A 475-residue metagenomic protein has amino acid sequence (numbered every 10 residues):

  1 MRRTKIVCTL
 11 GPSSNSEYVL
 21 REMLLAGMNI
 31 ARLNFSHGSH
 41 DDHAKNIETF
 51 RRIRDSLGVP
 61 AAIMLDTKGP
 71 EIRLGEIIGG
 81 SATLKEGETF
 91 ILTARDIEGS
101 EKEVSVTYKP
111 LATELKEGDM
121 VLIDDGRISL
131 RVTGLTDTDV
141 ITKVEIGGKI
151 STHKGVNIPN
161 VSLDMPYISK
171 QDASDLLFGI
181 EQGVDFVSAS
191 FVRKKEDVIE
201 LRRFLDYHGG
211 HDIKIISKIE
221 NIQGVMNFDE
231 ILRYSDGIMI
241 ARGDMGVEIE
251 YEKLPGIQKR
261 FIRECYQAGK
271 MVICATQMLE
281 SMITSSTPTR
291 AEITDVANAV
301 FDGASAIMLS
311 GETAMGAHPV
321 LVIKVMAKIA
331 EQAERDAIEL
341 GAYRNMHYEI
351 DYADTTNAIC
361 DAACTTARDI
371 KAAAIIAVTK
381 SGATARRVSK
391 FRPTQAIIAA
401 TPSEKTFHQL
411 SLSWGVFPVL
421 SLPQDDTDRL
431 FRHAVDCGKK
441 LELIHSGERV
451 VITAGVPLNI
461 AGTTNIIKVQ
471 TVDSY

Functional and structural regions predicted by a protein language model:
M1-Y475: Non-catalytic helical/linker scaffolds that mediate oligomerization, partner binding, and domain coupling around large
